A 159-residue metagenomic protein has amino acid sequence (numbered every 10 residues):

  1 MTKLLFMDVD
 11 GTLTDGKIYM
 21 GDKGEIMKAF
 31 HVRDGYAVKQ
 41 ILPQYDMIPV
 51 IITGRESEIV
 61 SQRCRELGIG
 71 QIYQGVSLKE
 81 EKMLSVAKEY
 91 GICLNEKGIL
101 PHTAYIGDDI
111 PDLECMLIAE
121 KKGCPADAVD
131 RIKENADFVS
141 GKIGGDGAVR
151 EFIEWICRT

Functional and structural regions predicted by a protein language model:
M1-L78: Alpha-helical substrate-recognition element adjacent to the catalytic core
G24-K28, E66, E80-T159: Mg2+-dependent phosphoryl-transfer enzymes with acidic/Ser/Thr/Gly-rich catalytic loops
